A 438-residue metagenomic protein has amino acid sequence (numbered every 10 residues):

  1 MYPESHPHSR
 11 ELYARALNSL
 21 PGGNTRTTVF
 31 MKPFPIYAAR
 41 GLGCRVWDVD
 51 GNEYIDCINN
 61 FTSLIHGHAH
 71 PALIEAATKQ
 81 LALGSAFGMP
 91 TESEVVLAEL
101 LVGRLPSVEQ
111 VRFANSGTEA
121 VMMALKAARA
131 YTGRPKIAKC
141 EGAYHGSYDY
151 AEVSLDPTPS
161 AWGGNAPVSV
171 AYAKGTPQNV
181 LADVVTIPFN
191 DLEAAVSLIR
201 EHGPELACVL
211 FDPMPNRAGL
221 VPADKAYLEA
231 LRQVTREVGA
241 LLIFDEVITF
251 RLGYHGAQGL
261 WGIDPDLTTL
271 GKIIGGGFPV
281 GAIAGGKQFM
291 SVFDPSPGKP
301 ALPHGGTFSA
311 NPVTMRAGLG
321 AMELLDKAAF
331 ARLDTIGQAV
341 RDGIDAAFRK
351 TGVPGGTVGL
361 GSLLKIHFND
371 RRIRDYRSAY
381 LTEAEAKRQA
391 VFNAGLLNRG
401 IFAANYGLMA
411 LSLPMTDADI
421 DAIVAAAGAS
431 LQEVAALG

Functional and structural regions predicted by a protein language model:
M1-G438: Conserved N-terminal phosphate-binding loop of PLP-dependent enzymes in the Aspartate aminotransferase
